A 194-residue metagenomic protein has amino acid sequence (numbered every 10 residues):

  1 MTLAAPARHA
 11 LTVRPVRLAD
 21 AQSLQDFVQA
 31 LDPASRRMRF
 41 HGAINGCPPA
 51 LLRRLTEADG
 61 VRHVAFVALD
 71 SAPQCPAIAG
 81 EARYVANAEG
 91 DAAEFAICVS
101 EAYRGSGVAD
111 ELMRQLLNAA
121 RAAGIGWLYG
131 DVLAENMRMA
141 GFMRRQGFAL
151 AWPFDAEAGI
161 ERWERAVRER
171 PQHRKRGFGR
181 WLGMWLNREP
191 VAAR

Functional and structural regions predicted by a protein language model:
M1-R194: Long, contiguous binding/interaction regions
